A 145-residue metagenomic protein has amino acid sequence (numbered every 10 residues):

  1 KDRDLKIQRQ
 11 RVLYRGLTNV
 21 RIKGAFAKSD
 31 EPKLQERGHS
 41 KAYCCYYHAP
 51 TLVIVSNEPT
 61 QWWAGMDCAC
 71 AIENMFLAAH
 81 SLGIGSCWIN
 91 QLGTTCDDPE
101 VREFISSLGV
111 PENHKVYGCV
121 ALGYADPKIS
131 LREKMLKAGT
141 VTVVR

Functional and structural regions predicted by a protein language model:
K1-C68: Glycine/small-residue-rich phosphate/adenosyl-binding loop
L17, S86-T94, A121-K128: Low-complexity, flexible helical/coil segments
G24-S29, L92-P99, P127-M135: Noncatalytic linker/hinge segments flanking ATPase motor cores
R37-S40, E103-S107: Glycine-rich, charged/polar anion/phosphate-binding loops that engage phosphate groups from diverse ligands
Y43-C44, A78, V110-P111: A general structural signal for stabilizing positions within well-ordered secondary structure
Y47-T51, I84, E112-V116: Short coil/turn connectors at secondary-structure junctions
V53-F104: Small-aliphatic-rich amphipathic alpha-helix that forms the alpha element of a beta-alpha
V110-R145: C-terminal helix-cap and adjacent tail motif
